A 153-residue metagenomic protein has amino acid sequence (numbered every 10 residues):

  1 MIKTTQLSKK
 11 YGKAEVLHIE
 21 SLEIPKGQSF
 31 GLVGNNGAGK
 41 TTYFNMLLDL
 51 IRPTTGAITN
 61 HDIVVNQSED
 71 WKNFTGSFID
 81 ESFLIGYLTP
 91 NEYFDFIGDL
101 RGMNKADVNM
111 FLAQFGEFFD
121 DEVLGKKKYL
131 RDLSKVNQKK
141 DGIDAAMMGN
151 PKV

Functional and structural regions predicted by a protein language model:
I2, L17-I19, K72: Conserved structural motif at the start of ABC-family nucleotide-binding domains
A14-E15, E69: Short coil-to-beta microelement around the adenine-binding A-loop and adjacent beta1/P-loop entry of ABC ATPase
V33-N35: The feature captures the beta-strand-to-loop junction immediately N-terminal to the Walker
L48: Helix-to-loop junction immediately C-terminal to a conserved catalytic motif
G56-W71: Conserved ABC transporter NBD signature motif
G86-G102: Q-loop/switch helix immediately C-terminal to the Walker
Q114-S134, Q138: Conserved ABC nucleotide-binding domain
